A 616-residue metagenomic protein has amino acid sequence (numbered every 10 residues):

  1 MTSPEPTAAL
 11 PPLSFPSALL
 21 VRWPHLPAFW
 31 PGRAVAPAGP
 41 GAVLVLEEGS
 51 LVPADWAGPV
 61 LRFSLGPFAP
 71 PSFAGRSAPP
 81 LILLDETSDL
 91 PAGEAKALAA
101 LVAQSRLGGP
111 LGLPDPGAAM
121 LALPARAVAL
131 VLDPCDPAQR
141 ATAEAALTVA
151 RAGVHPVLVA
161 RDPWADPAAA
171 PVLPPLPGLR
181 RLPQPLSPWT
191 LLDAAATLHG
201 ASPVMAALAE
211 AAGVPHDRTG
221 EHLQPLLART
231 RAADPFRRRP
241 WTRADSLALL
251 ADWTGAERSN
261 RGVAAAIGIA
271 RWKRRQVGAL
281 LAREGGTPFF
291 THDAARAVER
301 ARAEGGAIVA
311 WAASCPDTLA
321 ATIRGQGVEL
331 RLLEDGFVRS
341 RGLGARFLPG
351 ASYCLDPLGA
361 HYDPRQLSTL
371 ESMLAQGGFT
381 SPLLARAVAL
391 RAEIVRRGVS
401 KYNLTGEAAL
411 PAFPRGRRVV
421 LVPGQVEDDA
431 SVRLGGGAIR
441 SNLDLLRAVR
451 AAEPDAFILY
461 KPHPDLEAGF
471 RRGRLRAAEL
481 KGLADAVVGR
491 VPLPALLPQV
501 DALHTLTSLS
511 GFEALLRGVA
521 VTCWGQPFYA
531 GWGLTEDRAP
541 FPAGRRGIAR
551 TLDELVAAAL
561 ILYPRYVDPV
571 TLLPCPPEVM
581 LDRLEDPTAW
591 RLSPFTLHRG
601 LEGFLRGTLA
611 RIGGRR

Functional and structural regions predicted by a protein language model:
M1-R616: Catalytic-core helical/loop segments in enzymes performing group transfer/polymerization on anionic/lipid-linked
